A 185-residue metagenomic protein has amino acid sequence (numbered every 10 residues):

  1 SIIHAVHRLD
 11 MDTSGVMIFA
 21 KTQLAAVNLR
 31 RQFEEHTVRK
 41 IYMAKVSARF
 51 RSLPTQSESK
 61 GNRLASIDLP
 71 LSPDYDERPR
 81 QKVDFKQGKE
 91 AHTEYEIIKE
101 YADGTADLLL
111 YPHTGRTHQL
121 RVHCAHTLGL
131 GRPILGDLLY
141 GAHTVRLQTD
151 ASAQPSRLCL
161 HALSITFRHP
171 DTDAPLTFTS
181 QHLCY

Functional and structural regions predicted by a protein language model:
S1-Y185: RNA pseudouridine synthases
